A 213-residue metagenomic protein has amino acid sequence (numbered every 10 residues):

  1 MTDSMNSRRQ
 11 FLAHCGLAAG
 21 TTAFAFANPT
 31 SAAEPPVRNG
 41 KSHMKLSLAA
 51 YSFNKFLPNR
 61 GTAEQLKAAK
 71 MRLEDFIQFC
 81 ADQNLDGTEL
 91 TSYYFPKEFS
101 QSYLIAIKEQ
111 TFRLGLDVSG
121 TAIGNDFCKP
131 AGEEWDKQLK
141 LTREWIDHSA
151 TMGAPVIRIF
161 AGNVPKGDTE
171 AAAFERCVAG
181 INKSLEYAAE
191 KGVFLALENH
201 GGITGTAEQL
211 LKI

Functional and structural regions predicted by a protein language model:
T2-A154, A172-N182, A189: N-terminal pre-domain/capping segments
S52, H200-G201: Catalytic metal-binding/acid-base residues of hydrolase active sites
P96-K97, N125-K129, N163-G167, G201-T204: Short, small-residue-enriched loops and turns at beta-alpha junctions that line or gate enzyme active sites
S100-L104, A171-F174, G202-I213: Distinct, well-ordered alpha-helical segments
S149-T169, K191-H200: Active-site groove signature of glycoside hydrolases
S184-L185, L197: Short helix-to-loop capping/linker segments positioned immediately adjacent to catalytic or ligand/cofactor-binding
A188-E190, I213: Extended alpha-helical regions
